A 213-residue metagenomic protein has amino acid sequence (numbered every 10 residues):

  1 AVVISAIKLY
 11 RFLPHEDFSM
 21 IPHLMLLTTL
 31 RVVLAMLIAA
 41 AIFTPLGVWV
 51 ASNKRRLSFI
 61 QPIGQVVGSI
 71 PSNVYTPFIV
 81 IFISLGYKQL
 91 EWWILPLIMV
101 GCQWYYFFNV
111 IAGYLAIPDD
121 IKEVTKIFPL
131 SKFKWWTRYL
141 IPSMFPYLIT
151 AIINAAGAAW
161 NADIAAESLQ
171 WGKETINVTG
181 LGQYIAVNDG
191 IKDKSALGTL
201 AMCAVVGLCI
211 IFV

Functional and structural regions predicted by a protein language model:
A1-L34, V213: N-terminal, non-cleaved signal-anchor transmembrane helix
V2-H15, G47-A51, A165-Q170: Structural signal for alpha-helical transmembrane segments and their membrane-water exit/capping regions in multi-pass
L26-A35, G64-G68, F133, T137-N154 (+2 more regions): Alpha-helical transmembrane segments of multi-pass membrane proteins
A35-Q65: Transmembrane-helix boundary motif in ABC transporter permease subunits
Q65-C102: Generic hydrophobic transmembrane alpha-helix motif, especially the helices
Q89-A156: Membrane-cytosol interface at the C-terminal ends of specific transmembrane alpha-helices in multi-pass membrane
A151-I211: Non-cytoplasmic
